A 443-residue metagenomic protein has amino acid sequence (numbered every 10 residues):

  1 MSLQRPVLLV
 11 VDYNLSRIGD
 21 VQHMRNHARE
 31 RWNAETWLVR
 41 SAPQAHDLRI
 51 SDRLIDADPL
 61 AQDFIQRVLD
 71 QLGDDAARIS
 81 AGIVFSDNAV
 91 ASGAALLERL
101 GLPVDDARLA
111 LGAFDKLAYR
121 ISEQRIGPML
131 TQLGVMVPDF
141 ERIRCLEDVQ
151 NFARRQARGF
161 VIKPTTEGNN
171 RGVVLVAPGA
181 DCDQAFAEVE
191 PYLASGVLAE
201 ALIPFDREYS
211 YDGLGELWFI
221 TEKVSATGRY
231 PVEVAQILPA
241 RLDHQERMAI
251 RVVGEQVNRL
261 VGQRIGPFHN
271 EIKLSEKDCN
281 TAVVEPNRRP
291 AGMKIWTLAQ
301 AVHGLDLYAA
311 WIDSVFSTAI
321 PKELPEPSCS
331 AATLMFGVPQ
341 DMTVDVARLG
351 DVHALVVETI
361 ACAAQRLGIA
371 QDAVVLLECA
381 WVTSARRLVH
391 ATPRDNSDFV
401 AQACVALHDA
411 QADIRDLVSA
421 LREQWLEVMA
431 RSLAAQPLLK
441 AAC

Functional and structural regions predicted by a protein language model:
S2-Q4, V10-D12, A249-N270, P286-V356 (+1 more regions): Active-site "cap" helix and flanking loop/linker of ATP-utilizing ligase/carboxylase catalytic domains
L3-A77: Domain-scale detector for complete catalytic domains at protein termini or as standalone homologs
V7, S80-A81, I220: Structural motif
I50-D139, P393, F399, D409: Conserved N-proximal alpha/beta basic substrate-recognition cap immediately N-terminal to, or forming the N-lobe
M129-P138, G159-I162, V173-F205, R229-Q236 (+3 more regions): Conserved ATP-binding module of the ATP-grasp superfamily
I143, V173-P178, G213-G215: Short beta-strand-to-turn element immediately C-terminal to the catalytic PLP-Schiff-base lysine in fold type I
V189-G196, A201-A240, M248-V283, N287-I295 (+1 more regions): Phosphate-binding core of ATP-grasp and ATP-grasp-like enzymes
D313-C443: Peripheral (often C-terminal) accessory segments that flank ATP-dependent C-N-forming ligase machineries
